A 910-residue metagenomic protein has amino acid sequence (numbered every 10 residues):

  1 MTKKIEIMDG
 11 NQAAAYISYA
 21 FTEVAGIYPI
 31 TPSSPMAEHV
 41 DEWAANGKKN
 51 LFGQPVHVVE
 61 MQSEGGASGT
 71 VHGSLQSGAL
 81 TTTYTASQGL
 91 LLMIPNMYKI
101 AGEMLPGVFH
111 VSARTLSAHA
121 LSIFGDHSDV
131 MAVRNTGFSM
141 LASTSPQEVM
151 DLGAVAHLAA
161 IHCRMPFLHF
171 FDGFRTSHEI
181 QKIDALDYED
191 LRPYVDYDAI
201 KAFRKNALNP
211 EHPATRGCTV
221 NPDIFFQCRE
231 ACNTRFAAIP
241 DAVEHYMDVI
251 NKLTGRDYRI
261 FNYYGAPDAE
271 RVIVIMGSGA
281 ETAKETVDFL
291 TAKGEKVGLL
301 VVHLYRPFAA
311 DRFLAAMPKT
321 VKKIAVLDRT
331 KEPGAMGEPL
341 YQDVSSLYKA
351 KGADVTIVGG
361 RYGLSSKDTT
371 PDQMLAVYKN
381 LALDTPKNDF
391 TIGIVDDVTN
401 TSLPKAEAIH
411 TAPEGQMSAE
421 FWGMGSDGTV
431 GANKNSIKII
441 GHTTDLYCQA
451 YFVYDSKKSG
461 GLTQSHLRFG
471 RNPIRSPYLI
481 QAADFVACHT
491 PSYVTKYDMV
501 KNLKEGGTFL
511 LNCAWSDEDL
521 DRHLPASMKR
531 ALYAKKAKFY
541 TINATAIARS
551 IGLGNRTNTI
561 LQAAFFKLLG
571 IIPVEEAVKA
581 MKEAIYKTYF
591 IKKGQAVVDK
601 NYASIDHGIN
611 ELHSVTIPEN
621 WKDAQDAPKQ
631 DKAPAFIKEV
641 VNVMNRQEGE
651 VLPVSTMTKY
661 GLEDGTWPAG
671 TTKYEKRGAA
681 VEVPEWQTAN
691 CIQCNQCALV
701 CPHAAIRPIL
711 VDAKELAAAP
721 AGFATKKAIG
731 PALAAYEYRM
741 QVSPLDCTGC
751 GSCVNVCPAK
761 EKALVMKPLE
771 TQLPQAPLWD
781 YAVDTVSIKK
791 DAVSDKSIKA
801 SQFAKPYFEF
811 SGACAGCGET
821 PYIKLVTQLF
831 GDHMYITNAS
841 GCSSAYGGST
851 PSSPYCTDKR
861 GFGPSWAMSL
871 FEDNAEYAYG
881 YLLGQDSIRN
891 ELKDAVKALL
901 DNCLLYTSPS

Functional and structural regions predicted by a protein language model:
K4-I7, P307-R312, T320-K323, L327-E338 (+3 more regions): Active-site cofactor/cluster-binding pocket
A37-R134, F138-I161, A310, T401-E505 (+3 more regions): Thiamine diphosphate
F52-V56, F167-N262: Conformationally flexible catalytic loops at phosphate/diphosphate-handling active centers
I123-G173, S346, A350-G363, A534-T541 (+3 more regions): Conserved thiamine diphosphate
V133, E244-G393, H466-R468, A483-F485 (+3 more regions): Thiamine diphosphate
E285, G670-T672, Q696-L716, S743 (+3 more regions): Iron-sulfur cluster-binding cysteine motifs and their immediate structural context in ferredoxin-like electron-transfer
G670-Q693, L710-G749, M766-L773, S801-S811: Ferredoxin-like iron-sulfur electron-transfer modules
Y906-S910: Conserved small/polar residues in nucleotide/adenosyl-binding loops
